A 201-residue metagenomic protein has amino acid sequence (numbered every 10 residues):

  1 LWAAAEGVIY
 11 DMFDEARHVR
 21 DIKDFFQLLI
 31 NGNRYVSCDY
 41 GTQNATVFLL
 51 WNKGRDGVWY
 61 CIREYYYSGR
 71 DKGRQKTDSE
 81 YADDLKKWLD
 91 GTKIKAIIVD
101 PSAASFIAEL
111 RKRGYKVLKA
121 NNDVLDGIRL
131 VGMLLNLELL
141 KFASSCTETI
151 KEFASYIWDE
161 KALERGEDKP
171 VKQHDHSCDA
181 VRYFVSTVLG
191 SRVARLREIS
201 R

Functional and structural regions predicted by a protein language model:
L1-C38: ATPase catalytic-site recognition across NTP-hydrolyzing enzymes
A5-E6, I22-K23, N44-F48, R70-K72 (+1 more regions): Short acidic/glycine-rich loop or secondary-structure boundary segments that cap or lie
D24-L29, S37-G41, D84-G91, A108-E109: Short, conserved, surface-exposed binding loops centered on an aromatic residue
L29-K53: Gly/Thr-rich phosphate-binding beta-strand-loop-beta motif of the actin/hexokinase/Hsp70
D39, F48, I97, F153 (+1 more regions): A residue-level signal for conserved active-site and pocket-lining positions in enzyme catalytic cores
G57-K172, L189-R201: Mg2+-dependent endonuclease catalytic cores in nucleic-acid-processing enzymes, primarily RNase H-like
H176-R182: Basic, amphipathic alpha-helical segments enriched in Lys/Arg and hydrophobic/aromatic residues
